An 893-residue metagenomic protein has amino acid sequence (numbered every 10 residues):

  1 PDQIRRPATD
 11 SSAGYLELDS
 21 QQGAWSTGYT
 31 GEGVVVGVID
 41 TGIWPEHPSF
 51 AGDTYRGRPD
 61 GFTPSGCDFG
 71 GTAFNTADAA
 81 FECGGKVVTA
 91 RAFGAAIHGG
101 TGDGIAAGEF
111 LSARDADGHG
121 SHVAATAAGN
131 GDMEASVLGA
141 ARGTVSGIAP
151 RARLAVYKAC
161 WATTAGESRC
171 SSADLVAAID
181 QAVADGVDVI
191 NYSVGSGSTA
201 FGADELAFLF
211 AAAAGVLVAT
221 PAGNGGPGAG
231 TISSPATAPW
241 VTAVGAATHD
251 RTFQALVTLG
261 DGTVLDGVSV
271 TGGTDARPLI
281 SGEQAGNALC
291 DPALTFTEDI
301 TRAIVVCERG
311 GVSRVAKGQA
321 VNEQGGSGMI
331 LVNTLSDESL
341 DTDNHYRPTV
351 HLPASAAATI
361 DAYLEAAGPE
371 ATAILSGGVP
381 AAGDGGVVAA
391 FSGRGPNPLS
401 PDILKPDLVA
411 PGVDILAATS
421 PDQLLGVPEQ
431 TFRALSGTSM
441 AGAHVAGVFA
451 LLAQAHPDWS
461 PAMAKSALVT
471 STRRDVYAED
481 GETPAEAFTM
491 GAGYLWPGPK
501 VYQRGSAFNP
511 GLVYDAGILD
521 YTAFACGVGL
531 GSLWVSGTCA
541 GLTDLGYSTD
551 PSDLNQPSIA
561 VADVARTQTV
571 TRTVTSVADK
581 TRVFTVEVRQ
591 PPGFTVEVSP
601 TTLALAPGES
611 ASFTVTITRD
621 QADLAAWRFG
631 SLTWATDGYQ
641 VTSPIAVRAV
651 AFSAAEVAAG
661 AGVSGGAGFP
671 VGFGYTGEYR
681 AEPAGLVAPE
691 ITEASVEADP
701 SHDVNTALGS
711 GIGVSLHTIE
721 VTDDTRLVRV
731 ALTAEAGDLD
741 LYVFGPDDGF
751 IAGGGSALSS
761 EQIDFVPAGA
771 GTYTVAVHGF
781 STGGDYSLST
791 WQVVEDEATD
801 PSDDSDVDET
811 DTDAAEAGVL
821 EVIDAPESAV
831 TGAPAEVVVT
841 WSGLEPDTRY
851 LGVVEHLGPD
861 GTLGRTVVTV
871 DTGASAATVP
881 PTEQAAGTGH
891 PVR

Functional and structural regions predicted by a protein language model:
P1-V35, G42-R56, P239, A356-L375: Autoinhibitory propeptides
A24-S171, D185-D188, A200, A212-A213 (+7 more regions): Subtilisin-like serine protease catalytic core
T30-E32, E46, F110, D115 (+3 more regions): Substrate-binding/access-modulating region of protease and related hydrolase catalytic domains
A124-D132, A159-W161, T231, R314-P348 (+7 more regions): Hydrolase catalytic cores
A141, A243, L340-E370, N397 (+5 more regions): C-terminal subdomain of the subtilisin-like protease fold in secreted/lumenal serine endopeptidases
L512-P557, A578-T614, P689-V704, I712-T718 (+1 more regions): Surface-exposed binding patches on compact interaction domains or structured appendages
P592, L708-G749, L844, V853: Acidic, Ser/Thr/Pro-rich low-complexity intrinsically disordered segments
E609-A611, Y742-S789, V830-A833: Noncatalytic accessory or regulatory domains flanking protease catalytic cores in secreted, cell-surface, and selected
